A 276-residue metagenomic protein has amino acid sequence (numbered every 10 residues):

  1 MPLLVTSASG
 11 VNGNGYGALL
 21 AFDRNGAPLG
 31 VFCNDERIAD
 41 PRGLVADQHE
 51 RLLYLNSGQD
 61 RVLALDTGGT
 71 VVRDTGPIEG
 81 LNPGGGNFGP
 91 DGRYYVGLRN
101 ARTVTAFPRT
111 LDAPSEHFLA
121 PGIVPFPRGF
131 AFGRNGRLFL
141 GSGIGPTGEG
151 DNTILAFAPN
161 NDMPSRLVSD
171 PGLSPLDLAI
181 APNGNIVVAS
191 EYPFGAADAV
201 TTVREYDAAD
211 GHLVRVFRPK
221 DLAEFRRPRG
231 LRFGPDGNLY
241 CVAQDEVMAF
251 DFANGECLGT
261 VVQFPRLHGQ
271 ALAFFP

Functional and structural regions predicted by a protein language model:
M1-G30: An edge-strand/N-cap motif at the start of beta-rich repeat modules
L4-S7, Y54-L55, V96-G97, F139-G141 (+2 more regions): Residue position within the beta-strands of beta-propeller blades
S9-N14, Q59-R61, A101-T103, I144-G148 (+2 more regions): Short glycine/acidic-enriched loop and turn motifs that connect beta-strands
N14-Y16, D35-E50, I78-Y94, P121-R137 (+5 more regions): Beta-rich, blade/repeat-based domains predominating in secreted/periplasmic proteins but also intracellular
G17-L20, R61-A64, R102-A106, N152-A156 (+2 more regions): A short loop-to-beta-strand structural motif that recurs across blades of beta-propeller domains
D23-A27, L65-T70, F107-A113, F157-D162 (+2 more regions): Short loop/turn segments that connect beta-strands within beta-propeller blades
A27-E36, T70-P77, A113-P121, M163-S169 (+2 more regions): A short beta-strand motif characteristic of beta-propeller blades
Q244-P276: Blade-level signature of beta-propeller repeat domains, shared across WD40, Kelch, NHL, RCC1 and BNR/Asp-box propellers
